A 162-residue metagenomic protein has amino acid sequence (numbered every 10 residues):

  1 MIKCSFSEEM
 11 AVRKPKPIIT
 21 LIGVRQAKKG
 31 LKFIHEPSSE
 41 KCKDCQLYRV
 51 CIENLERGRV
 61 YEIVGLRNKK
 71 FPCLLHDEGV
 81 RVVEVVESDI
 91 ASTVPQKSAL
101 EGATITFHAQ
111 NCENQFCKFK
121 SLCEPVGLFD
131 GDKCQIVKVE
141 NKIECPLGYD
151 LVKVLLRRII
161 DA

Functional and structural regions predicted by a protein language model:
I2-V24, K70-S98: Extended boundary segments
C4, S39-L55, N111-P125: Cysteine-cluster motifs in flexible loop/terminal segments that predominantly coordinate metals
A27-K41, T104-N114: Short, basic/aromatic beta-hairpin or loop at an interaction surface
C42-C45, N68-D77, N141-D150: Short, Lys/Arg- and Gly-enriched loop/turn segments at beta-strand edges
V50-I52, C73-I90, L147-D161: Short, compositionally biased
G102-I160: Long, low-complexity intrinsically disordered regions
